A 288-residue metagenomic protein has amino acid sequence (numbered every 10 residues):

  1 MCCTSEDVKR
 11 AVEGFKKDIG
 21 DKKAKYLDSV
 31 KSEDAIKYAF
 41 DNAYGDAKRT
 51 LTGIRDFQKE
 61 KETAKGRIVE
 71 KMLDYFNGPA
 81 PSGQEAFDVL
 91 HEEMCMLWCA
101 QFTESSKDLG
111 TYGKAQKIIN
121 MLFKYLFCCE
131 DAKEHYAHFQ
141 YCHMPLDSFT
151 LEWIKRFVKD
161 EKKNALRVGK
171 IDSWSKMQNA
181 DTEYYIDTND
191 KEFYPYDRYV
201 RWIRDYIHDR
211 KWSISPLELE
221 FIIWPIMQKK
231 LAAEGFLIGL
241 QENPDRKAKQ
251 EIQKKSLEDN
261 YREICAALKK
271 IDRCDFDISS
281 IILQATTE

Functional and structural regions predicted by a protein language model:
M1-D41, K107-N120, K124-Y125, E130-E134 (+1 more regions): C-terminal accessory module of base-excision DNA glycosylases/AP lyases that mediates lesion recognition and DNA
C2-L109: Phosphate/adenylate-binding glycine loop and adjacent helical scaffold
